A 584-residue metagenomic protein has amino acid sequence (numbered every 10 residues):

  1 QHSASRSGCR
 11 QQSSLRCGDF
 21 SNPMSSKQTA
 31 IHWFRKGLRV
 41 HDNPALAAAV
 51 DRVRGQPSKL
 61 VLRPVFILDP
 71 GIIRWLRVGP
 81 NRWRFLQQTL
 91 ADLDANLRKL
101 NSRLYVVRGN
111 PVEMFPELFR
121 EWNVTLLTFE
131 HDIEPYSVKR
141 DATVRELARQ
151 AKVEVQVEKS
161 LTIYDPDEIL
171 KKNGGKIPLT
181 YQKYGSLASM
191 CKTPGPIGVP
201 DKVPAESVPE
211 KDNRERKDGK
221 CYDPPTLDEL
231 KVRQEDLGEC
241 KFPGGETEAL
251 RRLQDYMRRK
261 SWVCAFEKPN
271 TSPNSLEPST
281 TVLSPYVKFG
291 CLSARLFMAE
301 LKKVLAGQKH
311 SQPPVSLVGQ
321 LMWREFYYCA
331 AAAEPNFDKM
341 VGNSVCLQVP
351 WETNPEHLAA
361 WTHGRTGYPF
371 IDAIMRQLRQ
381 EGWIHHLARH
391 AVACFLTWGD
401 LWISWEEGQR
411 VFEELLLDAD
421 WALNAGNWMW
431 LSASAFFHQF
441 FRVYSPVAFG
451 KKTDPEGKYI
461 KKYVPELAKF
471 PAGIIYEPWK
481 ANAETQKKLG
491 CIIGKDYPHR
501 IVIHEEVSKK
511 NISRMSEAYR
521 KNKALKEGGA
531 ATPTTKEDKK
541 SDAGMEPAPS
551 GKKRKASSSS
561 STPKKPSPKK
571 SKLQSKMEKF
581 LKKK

Functional and structural regions predicted by a protein language model:
Q1-H2, Q11-Q12: Low-complexity, intrinsically disordered or signal/transmembrane-proximal segments
H2, D19-N22: Intrinsic-disorder-associated, low-complexity terminal segments enriched in Asp/Asn/His/Tyr and depleted of Lys/Arg
P23-S207, P313, E505, S513-K526 (+3 more regions): Trp/Phe/Arg-rich N-terminal binding region typifying the photolyase-homology
V153, N173-V345, D454, K458-A556 (+3 more regions): Glycine/tryptophan-enriched, flexible segments
L276-A468, A472: Active-site-proximal binding-pocket segments
